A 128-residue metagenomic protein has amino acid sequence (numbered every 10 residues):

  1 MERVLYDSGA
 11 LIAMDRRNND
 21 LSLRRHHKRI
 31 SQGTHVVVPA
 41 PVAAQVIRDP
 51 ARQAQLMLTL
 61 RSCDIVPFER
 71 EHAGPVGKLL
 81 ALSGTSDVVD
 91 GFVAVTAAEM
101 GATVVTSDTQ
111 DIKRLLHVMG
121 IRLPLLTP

Functional and structural regions predicted by a protein language model:
M1-V38, Q45-R61, T127-P128: Short, well-structured N-terminal submotif of metal-dependent ribonuclease cores
Y6, P67, V88, T106-S107: Short beta-strand scaffold positions
A10, V42-A43, H72, F92-V93 (+1 more regions): Alpha-helix capping/helix-boundary segments
V46, D87-T103: Acidic, metal-associated active-site segment
Q53-M57, S83-G84, I121-P124: Short, hinge-like loop/turn segments at secondary-structure boundaries
C63-S83: Acidic catalytic patch
A98-P128: Acidic, PIN/NYN-like endoribonuclease modules and their adjacent C-terminal/linker elements
